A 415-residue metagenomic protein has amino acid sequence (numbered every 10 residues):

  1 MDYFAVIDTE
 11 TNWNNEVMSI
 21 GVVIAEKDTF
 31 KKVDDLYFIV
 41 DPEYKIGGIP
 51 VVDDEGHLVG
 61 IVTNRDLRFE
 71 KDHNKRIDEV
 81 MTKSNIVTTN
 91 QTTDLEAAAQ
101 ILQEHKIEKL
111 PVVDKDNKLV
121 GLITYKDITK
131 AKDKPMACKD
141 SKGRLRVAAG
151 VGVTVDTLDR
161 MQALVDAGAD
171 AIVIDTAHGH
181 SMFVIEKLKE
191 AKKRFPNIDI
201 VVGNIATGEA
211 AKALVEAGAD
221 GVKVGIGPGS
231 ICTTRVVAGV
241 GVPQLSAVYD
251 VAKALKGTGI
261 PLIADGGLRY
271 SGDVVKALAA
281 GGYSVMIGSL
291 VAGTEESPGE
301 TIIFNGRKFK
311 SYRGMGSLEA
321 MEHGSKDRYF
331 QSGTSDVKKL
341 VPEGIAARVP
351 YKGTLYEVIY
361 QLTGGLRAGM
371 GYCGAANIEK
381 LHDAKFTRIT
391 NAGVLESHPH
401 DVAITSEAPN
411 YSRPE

Functional and structural regions predicted by a protein language model:
D2-A5, T9-K45: Conserved non-catalytic scaffold segment of RNase H-like nuclease domains
E43, V51-D53, L58, D72-E104 (+3 more regions): Bateman/CBS regulatory modules and CBS-like beta-alpha motifs in cytosolic regions of diverse proteins
I46, P50, L58-H73, I107 (+3 more regions): Short beta->alpha transition motifs characteristic of CBS
G48, T88-N90, K109, G150-G152 (+4 more regions): Catalytic beta/alpha-barrel core
K71-N74, V120-C138, D156-D159, T176-D199 (+3 more regions): Active-site-adjacent beta->alpha loops and helix N-cap segments on the catalytic face of soluble alpha/beta enzymes
T89-T93, V113, G150-V155, V201-A210 (+1 more regions): Glycine-rich beta-to-alpha transition loops that act as phosphate-gripper elements at the mouths of alpha/beta enzyme
N90, G150, A217, G239-A264 (+1 more regions): Alpha/beta catalytic cores of nucleotide-metabolism and tRNA/nucleoside-modifying enzymes
D140-A149, E190-A206, G221, A254-G266: Short beta-strand/loop segments at the ligand-binding rim of alpha/beta enzyme cores
